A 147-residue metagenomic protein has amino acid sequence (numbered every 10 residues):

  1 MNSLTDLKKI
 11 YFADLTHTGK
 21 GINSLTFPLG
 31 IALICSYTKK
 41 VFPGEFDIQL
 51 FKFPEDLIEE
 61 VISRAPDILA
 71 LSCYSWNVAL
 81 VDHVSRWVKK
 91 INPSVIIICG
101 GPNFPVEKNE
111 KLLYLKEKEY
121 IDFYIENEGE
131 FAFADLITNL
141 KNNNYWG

Functional and structural regions predicted by a protein language model:
M1-F12, L33, Y37-D47: N-terminal subdomain of nucleotide-sugar transferases
D6-I22, I68: Nucleotide-activated donor-dependent transferases that construct or modify glycoconjugates
G19-I31: Glycine- and acidic-residue-enriched helix-capping/strand-helix junction motifs
Y37, F42, F46-G147: Glycine-rich beta-alpha loop elements in corrinoid/cobalamin-binding modules across cobalamin-dependent enzymes
